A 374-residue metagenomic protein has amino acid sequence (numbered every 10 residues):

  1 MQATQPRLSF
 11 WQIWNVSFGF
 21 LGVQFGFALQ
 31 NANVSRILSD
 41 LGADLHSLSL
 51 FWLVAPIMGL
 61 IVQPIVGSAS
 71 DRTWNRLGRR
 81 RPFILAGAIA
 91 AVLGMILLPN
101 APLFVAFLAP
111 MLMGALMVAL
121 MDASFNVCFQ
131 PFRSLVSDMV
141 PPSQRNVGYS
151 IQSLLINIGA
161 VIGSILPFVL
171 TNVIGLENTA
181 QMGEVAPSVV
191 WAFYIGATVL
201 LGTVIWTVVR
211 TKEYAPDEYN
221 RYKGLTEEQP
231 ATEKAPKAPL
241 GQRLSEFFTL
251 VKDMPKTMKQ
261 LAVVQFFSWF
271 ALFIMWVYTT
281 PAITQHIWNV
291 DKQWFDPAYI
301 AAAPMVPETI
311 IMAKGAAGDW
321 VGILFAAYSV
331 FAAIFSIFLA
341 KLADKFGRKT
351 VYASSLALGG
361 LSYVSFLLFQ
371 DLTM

Functional and structural regions predicted by a protein language model:
M1-F10, F107-L116, V127-C128, F132-R133 (+1 more regions): Intracellular loop-helix junctions on the cytosolic face of multi-pass helical membrane proteins
Q2-M58, K259-V264, S268-D296, I300: Helix-loop boundary and gating motifs at the non-cytosolic
D44-V54, L112, S150, P187-S188 (+1 more regions): Loop-to-transmembrane helix entry
P56-L60, P64, V161, S329-I337 (+1 more regions): Residue-level signature of mid-helix packing/kink "hotspots" within the transmembrane helices of 12-pass Major
I61-G78, I334-R348: Helix-to-loop junctions at the C-terminal end of transmembrane segments in multipass secondary transporters
P82-I84, A192, R348-S354: Juxtamembrane helix-start motifs in multi-pass secondary transporters
F83-L108, A357-D371: C-terminal ends and interior cores of transmembrane alpha-helices in multi-pass membrane transporters/permeases
A327, F331-F335, K341-M374: C-terminal transmembrane helical hairpin of 12-TM major facilitator-type secondary transporters
